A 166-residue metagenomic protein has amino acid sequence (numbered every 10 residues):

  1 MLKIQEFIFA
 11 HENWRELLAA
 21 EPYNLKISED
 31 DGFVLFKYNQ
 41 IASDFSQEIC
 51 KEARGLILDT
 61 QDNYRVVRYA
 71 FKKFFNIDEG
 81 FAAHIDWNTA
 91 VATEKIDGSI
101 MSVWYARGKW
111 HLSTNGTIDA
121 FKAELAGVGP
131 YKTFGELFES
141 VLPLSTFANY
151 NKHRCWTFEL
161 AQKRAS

Functional and structural regions predicted by a protein language model:
M1-S166: Core nucleotide-handling region used for phosphoryl-transfer chemistry
